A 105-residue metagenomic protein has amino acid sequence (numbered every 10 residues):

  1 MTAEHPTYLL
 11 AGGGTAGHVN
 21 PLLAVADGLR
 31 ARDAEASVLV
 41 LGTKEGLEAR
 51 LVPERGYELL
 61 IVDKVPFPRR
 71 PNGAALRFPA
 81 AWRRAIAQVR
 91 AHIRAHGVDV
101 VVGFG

Functional and structural regions predicted by a protein language model:
M1-A3: Non-catalytic membrane-proximal stalk/linker segments that position and tether the catalytic domains
H5-T15, E35-Q88: Conserved nucleotide-sugar phosphate-binding/catalytic loop shared by glycosyltransferases and other
H18-R30: Short amphipathic alpha-helix
P21, A81-A85, F104: Short secondary-structure boundary/capping elements
V25, A85-H92: A ubiquitous structural signal for well-ordered alpha-helices
V25, V52, V100-V101: Hydrophobic aliphatic residue packing
V89-G105: Short N-terminal targeting/anchoring amphipathic segment
